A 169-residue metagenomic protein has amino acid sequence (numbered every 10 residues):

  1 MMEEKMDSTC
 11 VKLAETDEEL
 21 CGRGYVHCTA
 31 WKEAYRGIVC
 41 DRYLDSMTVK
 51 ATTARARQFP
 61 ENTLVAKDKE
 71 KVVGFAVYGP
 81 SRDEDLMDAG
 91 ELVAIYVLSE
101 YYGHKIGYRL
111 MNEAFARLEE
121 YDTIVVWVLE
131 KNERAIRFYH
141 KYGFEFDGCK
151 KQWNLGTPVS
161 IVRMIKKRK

Functional and structural regions predicted by a protein language model:
M1-E18, K169: Conserved N-terminal entry element of GNAT/NAT acetyltransferase domains
M1-K5, A116-T123, E145: Intrinsically disordered, low-complexity, positively biased terminal segments
E4, L64-A66, Q152: Short acidic-hydrophobic surface loop/beta-edge motif
V11-D17, V26-Y102, M111-R117: Acetyl-CoA-dependent GNAT
A94-N112, L129-R137, K141: Conserved glycine-rich acetyl-CoA-binding loop
T123-I136, H140-Y142, G148-K169: C-terminal "cap" of GNAT-fold acetyltransferases
